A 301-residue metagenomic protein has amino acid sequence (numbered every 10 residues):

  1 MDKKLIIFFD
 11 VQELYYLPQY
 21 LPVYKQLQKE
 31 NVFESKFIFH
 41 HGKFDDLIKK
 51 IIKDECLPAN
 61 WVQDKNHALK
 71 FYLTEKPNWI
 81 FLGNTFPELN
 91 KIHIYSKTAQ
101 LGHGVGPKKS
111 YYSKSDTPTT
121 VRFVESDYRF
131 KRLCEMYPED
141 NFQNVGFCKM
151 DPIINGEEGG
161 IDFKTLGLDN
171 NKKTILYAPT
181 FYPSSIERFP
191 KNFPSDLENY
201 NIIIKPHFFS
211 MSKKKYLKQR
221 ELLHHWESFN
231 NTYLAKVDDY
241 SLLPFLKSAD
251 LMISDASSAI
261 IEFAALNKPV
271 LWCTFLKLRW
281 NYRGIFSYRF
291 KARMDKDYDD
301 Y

Functional and structural regions predicted by a protein language model:
D2-I7: Extreme N-terminal starter segment of soluble prokaryotic enzymes
F8-E157: Active-site and donor-binding regions of nucleotide-sugar-utilizing enzymes
Y16-L27, N31-V32, K36, M150-H225: Conserved catalytic-core segment of nucleotide-activated headgroup transferases in glycan assembly
P58-K65, Y233-D238, M294-Y301: Short acidic-hydrophobic, aromatic-tinged amphipathic segments that line or gate anion-handling sites
P77, T119, K172, S248-A249: Local beta-strand N-terminus motif with an aromatic residue
I80-L82, L89-Q100, V237-I285: A donor-sugar binding/catalytic signature common to diverse glycosyltransferases and related nucleotide-sugar
S110, F163, S254, R293-K296: Catalytic cores of nucleotide-enabled group-transfer and carboxylate-activating enzymes in metabolic and assembly-line
T119, C134, D140, N144 (+1 more regions): Catalytic binding pocket for nucleotide-activated donors in carbohydrate/polymer assembly enzymes
